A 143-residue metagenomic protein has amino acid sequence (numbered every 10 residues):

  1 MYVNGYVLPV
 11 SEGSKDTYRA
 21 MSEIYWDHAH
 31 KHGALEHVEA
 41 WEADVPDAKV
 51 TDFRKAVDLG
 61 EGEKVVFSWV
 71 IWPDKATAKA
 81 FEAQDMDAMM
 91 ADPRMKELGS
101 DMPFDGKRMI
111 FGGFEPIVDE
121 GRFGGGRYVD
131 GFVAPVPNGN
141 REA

Functional and structural regions predicted by a protein language model:
V3-V10, A48-D85, Y128-V136: Short, well-ordered beta-strand segments in beta-rich or mixed alpha/beta enzyme and ligand-binding folds
G13, T17-H30, V65-V70: Generic detector of contiguous secondary-structure segments
G13-T17, D44-A48, G139: Acidic-and-aromatic substrate-binding clefts and catalytic sites of carbohydrate-active enzymes
R19-Y25, F81-M89, A143: Short amphipathic alpha-helices in soluble, non-transmembrane regions that often serve as interface/regulatory elements
A29, G125-A143: Conserved small-residue-rich
H30-E61, M90-G126: Glycine-rich beta-strand-turn "strand-cap" elements at beta-sheet edges
